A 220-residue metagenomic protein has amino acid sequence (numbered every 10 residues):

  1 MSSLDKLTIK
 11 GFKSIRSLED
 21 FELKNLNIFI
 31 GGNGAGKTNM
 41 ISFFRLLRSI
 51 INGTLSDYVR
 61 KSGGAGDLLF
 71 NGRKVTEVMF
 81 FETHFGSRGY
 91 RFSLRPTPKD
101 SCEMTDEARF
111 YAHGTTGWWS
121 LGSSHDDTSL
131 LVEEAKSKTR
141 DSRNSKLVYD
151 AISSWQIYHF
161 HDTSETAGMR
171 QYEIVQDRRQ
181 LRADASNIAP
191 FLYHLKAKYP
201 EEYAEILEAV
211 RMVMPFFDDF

Functional and structural regions predicted by a protein language model:
M1-T76: Pre-Walker A-like glycine/lysine-rich segment at the N-terminus of P-loop NTPase domains
K13, F85-S87: A generic beta-sheet turn/junction motif
E77-M79, S153-S154: Short glycine-/polar-rich loops that comprise or flank the Walker A/P-loop and associated switch/sensor motifs
M79-F85: Short beta-strand segments that buttress and anchor functional surface loops
S87-F220: Electropositive, glycine-dotted interaction segments that contact anionic polymers or phosphate-rich ligands
